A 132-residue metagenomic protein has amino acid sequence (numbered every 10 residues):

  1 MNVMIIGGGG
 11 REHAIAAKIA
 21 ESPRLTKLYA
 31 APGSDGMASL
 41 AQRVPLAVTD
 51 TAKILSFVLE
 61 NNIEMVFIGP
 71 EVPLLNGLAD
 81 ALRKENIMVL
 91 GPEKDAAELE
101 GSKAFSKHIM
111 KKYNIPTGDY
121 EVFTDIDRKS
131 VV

Functional and structural regions predicted by a protein language model:
M1-D95, E100, F105: ATP-binding N-terminal substructure of ATP-dependent carboxylate-amine bond-forming enzymes
V66, K129-V132: Conserved small/polar residues in nucleotide/adenosyl-binding loops
P92-S130: A conserved helix-loop-beta module that forms one wall/lid of the active-site cleft in ATP-utilizing catalytic domains
